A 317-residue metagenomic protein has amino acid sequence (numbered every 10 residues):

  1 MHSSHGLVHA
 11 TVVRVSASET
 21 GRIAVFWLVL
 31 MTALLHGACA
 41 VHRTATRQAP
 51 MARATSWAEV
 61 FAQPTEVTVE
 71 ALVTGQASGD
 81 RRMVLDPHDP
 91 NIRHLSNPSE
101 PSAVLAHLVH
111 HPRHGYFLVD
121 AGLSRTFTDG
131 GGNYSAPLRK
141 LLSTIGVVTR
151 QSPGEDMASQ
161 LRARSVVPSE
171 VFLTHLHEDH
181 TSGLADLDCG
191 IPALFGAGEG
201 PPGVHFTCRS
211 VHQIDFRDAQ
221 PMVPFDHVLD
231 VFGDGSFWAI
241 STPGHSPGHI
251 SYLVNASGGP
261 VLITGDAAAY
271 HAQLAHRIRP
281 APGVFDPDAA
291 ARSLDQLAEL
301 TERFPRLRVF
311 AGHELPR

Functional and structural regions predicted by a protein language model:
M1-T20: N-terminal secretory signal peptides that target proteins for export/translocation
R22-H36: Sec-dependent bacterial lipoprotein signal peptides
W27, G37-E155, G259-G265, R303: Metallo-beta-lactamase
A40-R43, K140-S159, S257-R317: Cap/insert and terminal regions of metallo-dependent hydrolase folds
V69-L72, Q76, M83, S99-E100 (+2 more regions): Core dinuclear metal-dependent hydrolase active-site scaffold
A121-L123, L176, H245-S246, D266-A267 (+1 more regions): Active-site metal-binding loops of divalent metal-dependent hydrolases
G132-L194: Active-site metal-binding motif and surrounding structural segment of the metallo-beta-lactamase
V148-V166, D186, F195-S241, F285-R306: Metallo-beta-lactamase
